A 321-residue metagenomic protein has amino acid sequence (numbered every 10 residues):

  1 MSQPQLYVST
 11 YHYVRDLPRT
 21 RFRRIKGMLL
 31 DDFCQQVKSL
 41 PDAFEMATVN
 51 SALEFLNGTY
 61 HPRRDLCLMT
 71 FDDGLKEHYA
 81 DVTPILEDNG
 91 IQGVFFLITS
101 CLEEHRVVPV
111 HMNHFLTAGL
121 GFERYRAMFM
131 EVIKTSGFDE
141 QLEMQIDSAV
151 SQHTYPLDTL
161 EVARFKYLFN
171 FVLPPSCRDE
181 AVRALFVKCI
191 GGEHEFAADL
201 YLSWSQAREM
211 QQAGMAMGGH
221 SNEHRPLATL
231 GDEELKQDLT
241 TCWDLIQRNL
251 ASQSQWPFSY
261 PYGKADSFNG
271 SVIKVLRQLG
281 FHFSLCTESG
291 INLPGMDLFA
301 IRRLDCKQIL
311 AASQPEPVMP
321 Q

Functional and structural regions predicted by a protein language model:
M1-T70, E77, V108-F115, R225 (+1 more regions): C-terminal active-site subregion of NodB/CE4 polysaccharide deacetylases
Q3, P41, P84-N89, L202-G219 (+2 more regions): Acidic (Asp/Glu)-rich catalytic clusters
S9, P62-R63, L75, P84-F96 (+4 more regions): CE4/NodB-like, metal-dependent polysaccharide N-deacetylase domain that modifies extracellular/periplasmic N-acetylated
H12-R15, T99-C101, E161: Short, flexible active-site-adjacent loop segments at beta-strand->alpha-helix junctions, enriched in small/polar
Q36, V82, S203-Q206, V272: Residues within well-ordered alpha-helices
R64-L142: Acidic/aromatic-lined carbohydrate-recognition and catalytic surfaces of CAZymes acting on diverse glycans
L102, E223-R225: Short, catalytically relevant binding-site loops at active-site mouths
V107-A213: Extended, charge-rich helix/loop segments that form flexible, surface "patches" used to engage negatively charged
